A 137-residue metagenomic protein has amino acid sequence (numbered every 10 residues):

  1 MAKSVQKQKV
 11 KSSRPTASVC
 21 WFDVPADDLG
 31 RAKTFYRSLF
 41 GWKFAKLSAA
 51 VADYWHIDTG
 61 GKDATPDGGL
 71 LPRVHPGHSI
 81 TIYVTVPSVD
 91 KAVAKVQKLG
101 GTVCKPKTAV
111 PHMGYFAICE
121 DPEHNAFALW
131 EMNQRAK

Functional and structural regions predicted by a protein language model:
M1-K33, D63, S79-I82, E131-K137: N-terminal beta-strand motif that seeds the catalytic metal site of vicinal oxygen chelate
A2-K3, W42-S79, A126-M132: Conserved short beta-strand elements that form part of the metal-binding/catalytic scaffold of enzyme active sites
S18-T59: N-terminal first-folded block
V19-D27, P72-Q97, Y115-E120: Vicinal oxygen chelate
A32-Y36, V96, H124: Conserved active-site tyrosine of GNAT-family acetyltransferases
F40-K43, G100-C104: A common structural junction motif
L47-D53, A109-H112, A136-K137: Short glycine/proline-centered loop/turn elements that form peptide/ligand docking sites
G100, P122-E123: Residue-level recognition of short loop/turn positions
